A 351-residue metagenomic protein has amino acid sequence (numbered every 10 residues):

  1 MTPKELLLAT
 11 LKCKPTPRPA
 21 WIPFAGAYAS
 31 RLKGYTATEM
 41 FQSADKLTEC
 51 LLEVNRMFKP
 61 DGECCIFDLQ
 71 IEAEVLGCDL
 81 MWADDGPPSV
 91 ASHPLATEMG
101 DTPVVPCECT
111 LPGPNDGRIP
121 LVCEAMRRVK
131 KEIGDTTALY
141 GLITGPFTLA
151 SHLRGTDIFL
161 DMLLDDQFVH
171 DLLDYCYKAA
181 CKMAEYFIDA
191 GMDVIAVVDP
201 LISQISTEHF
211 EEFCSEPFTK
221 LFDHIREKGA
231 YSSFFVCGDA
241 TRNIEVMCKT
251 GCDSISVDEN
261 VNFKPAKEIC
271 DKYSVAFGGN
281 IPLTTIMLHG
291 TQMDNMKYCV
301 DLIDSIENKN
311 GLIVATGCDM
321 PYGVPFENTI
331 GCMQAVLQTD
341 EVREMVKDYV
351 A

Functional and structural regions predicted by a protein language model:
M1-A29, T36-T38, C50, D61 (+2 more regions): Active-site loop segments of alpha/beta catalytic cores
G26-S30, L69-E72: Short active-site-proximal "capping" loops at secondary-structure junctions
L32-A37, E72-D85: Glycine-rich loop at the start of a catalytic domain that most often binds anionic cofactors/ligands
M40-T48, F58: Short, structured active-site "lid" loops
L51-L80: Glycine-rich, N-terminal phosphate-binding loop and its surrounding beta-alpha-beta segment
D68, T97-E98: A diffuse structural propensity rather than consistent per-protein peaks
G100-C107: Residues forming anionic-ligand binding surfaces in small-molecule and nucleic-acid pockets of primarily soluble enzymes
